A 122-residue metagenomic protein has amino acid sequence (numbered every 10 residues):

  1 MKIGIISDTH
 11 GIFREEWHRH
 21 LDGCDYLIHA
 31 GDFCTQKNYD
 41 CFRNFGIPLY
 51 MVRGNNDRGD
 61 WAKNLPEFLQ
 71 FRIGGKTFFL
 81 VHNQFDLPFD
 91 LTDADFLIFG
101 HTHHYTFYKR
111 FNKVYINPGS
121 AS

Functional and structural regions predicted by a protein language model:
M1, I47, K76, K113-V114: A structural micro-motif
M1-L49, D57-E67: N-terminal active-site segment of His-dependent metallophosphoesterases
G4, I28, Y50, F96-I98 (+1 more regions): Hydrophobic/aromatic beta-strand patches that form the interior of the parallel beta-sheet core in alpha/beta enzyme
S7-T9, A30-D32, R53-N55, N83 (+2 more regions): Fold-independent oxyanion-binding glycine-rich loops and adjacent beta-strand/coil segments at enzyme active sites
D22-G23, F45, G74, T92-D93 (+1 more regions): Residue-level preference for short coil/turn positions at secondary-structure junctions
H29, R72-I73, K109-R110: Generic beta-strand structural signal
Y50-F89, D93: Helix-adjacent hinge/juxtasegments
T77-F79, Q84-S122: Conserved beta-sheet core of the metallophosphoesterase superfamily
